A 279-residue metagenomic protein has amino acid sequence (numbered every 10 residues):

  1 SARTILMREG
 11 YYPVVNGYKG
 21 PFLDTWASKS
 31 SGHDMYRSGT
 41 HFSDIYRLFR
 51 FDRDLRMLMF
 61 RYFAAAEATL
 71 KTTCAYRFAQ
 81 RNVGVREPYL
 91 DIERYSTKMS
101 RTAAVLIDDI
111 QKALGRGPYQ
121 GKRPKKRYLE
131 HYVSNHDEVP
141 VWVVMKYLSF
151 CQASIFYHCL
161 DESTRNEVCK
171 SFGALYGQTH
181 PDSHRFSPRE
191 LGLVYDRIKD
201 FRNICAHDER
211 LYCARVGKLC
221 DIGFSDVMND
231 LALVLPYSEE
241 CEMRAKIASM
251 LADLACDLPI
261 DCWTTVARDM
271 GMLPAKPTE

Functional and structural regions predicted by a protein language model:
S1-E279: Amphipathic alpha-helical interface elements
